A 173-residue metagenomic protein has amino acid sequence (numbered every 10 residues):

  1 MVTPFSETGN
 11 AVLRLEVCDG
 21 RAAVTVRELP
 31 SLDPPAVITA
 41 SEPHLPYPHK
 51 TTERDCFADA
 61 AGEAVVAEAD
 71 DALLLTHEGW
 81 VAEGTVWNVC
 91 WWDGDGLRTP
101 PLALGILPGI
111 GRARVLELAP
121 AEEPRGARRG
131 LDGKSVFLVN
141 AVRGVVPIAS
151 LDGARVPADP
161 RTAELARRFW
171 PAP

Functional and structural regions predicted by a protein language model:
M1-L73, H77-W80, A103, R112-P173: Conserved alpha/beta cores of soluble small-molecule-handling proteins
W80-L102: Glycine- and Gly-Pro-enriched alpha-helical subdomains that act as flexible, kink-prone "lid/hinge" or packing modules
